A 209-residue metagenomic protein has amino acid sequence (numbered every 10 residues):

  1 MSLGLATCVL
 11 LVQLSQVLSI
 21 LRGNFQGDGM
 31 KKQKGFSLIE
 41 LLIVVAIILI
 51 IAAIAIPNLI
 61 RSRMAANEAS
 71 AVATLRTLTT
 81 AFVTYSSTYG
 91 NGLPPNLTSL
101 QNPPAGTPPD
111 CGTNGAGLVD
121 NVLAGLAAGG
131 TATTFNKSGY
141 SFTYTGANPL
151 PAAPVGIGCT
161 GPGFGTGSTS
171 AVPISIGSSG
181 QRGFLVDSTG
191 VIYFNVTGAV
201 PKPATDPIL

Functional and structural regions predicted by a protein language model:
M1-L38: N-terminal leader/signal peptides at the extreme start of proteins
F25, K31, L49, R61 (+3 more regions): Short, flexible active-site loop motifs that bind/organize anionic cofactors or intermediates
K31-L59: N-terminal single-pass transmembrane signal-anchor helix
A53, E68, T84: Functionally critical, cavity-lining and gating residues within the transmembrane helices of 12-TM secondary
N58-L75: Aliphatic-rich helix starts adjacent to a transmembrane/signal segment
T80-R182, V186-T189, V196, P207-L209: Extracellular/periplasmic head regions of type IV pilus-like filament subunits
G198-K202: A short acidic/small-residue loop/turn micro-motif
